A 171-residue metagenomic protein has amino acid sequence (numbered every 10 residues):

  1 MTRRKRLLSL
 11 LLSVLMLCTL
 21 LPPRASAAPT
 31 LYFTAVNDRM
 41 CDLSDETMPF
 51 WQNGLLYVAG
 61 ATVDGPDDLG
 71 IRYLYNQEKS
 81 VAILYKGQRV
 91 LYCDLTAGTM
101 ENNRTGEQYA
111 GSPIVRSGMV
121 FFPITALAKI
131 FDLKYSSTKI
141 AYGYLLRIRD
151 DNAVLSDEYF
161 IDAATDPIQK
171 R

Functional and structural regions predicted by a protein language model:
M1-L11: Bacterial N-terminal signal peptides that target proteins for export
M1-R3, L21, I168: Intrinsically disordered, low-complexity regions enriched in serine, threonine, proline and polar/charged residues
L12-M16: Hydrophobic alpha-helical targeting segments used for export or membrane insertion
L17-A25: C-terminal segment of classical bacterial N-terminal signal peptides
R24-R171: Primary recognition of N-terminal secretory signal peptides and signal-anchoring hydrophobic helices
